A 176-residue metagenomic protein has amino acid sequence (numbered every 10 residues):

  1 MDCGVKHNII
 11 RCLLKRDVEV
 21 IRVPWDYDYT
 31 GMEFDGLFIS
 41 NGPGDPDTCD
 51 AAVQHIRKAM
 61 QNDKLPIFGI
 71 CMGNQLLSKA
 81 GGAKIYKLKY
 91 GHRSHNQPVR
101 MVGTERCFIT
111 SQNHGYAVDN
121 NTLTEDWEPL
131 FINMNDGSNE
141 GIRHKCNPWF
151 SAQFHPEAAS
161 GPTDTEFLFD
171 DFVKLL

Functional and structural regions predicted by a protein language model:
M1-D2, T110-S111, F150-F154: Active-site-proximal beta-strand elements of phosphoester/diester hydrolases
D2, L13, L37, V99: Conserved hydrophobic/aromatic pocket- or pore-lining residues that grip, position, or stack substrates in active sites
H7-V23: Short helix-loop-beta junction
Y27-E33, E125: Short amphipathic alpha-helix with an adjacent loop that forms part of the alpha/beta core around
F34, N41-N120, G161-D171: Cysteine-nucleophile active-site neighborhood
E105-N147: Catalytic beta-strand/loop cores that center a nucleophilic Ser/Cys/Thr and support acyl-enzyme chemistry
G141-L176: A glycine-centered loop/beta-turn motif at secondary-structure junctions
